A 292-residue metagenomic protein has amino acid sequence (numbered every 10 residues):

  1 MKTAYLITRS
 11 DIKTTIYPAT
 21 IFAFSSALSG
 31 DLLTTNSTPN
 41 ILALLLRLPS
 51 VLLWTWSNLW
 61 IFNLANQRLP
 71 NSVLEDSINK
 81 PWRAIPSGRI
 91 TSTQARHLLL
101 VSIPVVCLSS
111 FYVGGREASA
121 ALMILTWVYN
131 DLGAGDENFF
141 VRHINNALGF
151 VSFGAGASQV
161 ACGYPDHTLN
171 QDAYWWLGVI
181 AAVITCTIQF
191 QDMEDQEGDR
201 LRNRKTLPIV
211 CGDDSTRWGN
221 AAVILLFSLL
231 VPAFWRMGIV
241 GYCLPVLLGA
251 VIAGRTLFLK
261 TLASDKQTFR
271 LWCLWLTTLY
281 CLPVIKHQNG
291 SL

Functional and structural regions predicted by a protein language model:
M1-L292: Multi-pass alpha-helical membrane architecture of UbiA-family and related isoprenoid/lipid prenyltransferases
